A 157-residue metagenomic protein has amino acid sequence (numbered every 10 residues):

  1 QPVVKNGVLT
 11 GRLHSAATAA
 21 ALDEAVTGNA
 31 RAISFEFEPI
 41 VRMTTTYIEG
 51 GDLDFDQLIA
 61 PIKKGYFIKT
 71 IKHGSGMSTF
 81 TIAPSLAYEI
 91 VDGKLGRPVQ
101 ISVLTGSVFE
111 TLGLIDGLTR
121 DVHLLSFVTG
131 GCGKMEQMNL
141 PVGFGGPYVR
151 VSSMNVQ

Functional and structural regions predicted by a protein language model:
Q1-Q157: N-terminal small-residue-enriched
